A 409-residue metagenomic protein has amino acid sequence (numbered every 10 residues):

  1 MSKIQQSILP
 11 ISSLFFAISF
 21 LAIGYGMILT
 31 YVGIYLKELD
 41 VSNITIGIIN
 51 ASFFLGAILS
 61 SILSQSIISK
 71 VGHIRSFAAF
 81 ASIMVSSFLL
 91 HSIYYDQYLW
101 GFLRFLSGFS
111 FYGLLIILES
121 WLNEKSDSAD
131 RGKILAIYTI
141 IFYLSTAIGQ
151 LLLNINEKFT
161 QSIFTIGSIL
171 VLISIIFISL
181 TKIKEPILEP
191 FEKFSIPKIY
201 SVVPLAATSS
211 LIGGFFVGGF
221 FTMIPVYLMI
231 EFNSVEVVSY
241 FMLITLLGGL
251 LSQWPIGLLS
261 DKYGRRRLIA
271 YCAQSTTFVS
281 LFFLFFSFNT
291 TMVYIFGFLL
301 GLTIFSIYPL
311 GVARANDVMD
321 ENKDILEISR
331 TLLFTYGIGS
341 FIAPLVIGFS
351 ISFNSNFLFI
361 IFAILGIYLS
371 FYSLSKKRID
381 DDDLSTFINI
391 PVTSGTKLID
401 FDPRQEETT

Functional and structural regions predicted by a protein language model:
M1-Q6, P186-K193, D317, K376-T409: Intrinsic disorder in cytosolic terminal tails and internal cytosolic loops of multi-pass membrane transporters
I4-F54, V203-A206, V217-E231, V238-F241: Helix-loop boundary and gating motifs at the non-cytosolic
S60-G72, E157, S252-G264, I351: Helix-to-loop junctions at the C-terminal end of transmembrane segments in multipass secondary transporters
R75-L89, S168, R267-F282: Structural signature of the two symmetry-related core transmembrane helices
Y98-L106, T291-L299: Paired small-residue
G113-S126, F305-D320: Intracellular juxtamembrane helix-capping segments at the cytosolic ends of symmetry-related transmembrane helices
L153-N154, S168-L188, L369-R378: C-terminal membrane-cytosol helix-exit motif in multi-pass small-molecule transporters
K323-I351: A late C-terminal transmembrane helix in Major Facilitator Superfamily
